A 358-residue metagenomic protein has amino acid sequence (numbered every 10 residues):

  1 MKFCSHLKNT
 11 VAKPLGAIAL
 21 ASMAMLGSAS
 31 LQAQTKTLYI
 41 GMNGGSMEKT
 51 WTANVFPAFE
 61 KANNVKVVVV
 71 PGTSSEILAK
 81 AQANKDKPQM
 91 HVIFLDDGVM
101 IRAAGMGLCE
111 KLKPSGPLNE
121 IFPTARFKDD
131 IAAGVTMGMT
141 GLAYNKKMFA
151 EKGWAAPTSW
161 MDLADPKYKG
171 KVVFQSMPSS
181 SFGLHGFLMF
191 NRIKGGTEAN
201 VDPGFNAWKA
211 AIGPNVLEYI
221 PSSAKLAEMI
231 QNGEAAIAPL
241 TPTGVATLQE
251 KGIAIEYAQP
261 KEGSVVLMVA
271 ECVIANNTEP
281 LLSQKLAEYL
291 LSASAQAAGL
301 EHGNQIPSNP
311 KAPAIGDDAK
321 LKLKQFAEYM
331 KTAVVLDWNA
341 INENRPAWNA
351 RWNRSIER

Functional and structural regions predicted by a protein language model:
Q34-R102: Early extracytoplasmic/lumenal segment of secretory-pathway proteins
G45-T52, Q89-M90, F94-Q231: Extracytoplasmic ligand-binding site segments that recognize negatively charged/polar headgroups
G98-R102, Q231, A236-A254: A ligand-binding cleft/hinge motif common to bilobed small-molecule-binding domains
E110-P117, A132-A133, M161, I237 (+2 more regions): Short beta-strand->loop
G138, N206-I212, Y219-I220, Q249-A275: Periplasmic-binding protein-like
A143-M148, L188-I193, M268-E279, A298: A bilobed periplasmic-binding-protein/Venus flytrap-type ligand-binding module shared by bacterial periplasmic
I274-A333: Mature extracytoplasmic/periplasmic domains
M330-R358: Conserved C-terminal helix/tail region of periplasmic/extracytoplasmic solute-binding proteins
